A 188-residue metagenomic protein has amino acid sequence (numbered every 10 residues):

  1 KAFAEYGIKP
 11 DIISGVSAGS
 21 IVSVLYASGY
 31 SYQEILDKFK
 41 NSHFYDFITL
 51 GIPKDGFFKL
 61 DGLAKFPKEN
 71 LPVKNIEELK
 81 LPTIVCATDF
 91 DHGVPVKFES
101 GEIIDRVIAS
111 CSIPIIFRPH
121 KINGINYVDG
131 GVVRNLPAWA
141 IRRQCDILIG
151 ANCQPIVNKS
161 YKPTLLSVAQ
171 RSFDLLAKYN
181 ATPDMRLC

Functional and structural regions predicted by a protein language model:
K1-V16, V24-C188: Patatin-like phospholipase
